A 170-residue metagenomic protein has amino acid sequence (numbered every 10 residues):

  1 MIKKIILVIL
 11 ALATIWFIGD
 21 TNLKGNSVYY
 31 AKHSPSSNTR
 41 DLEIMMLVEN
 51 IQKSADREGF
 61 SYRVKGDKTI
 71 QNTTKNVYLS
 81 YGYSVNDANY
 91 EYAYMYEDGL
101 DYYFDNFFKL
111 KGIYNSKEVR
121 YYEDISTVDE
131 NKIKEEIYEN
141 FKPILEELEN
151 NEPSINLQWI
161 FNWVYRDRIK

Functional and structural regions predicted by a protein language model:
K3-K4, K24, K32, R40 (+8 more regions): Context-gated lysine
K3-T21: Hydrophobic membrane-insertion alpha-helices, especially the h-region of bacterial N-terminal signal peptides
I15-M95: N-terminal export/targeting and maturation segments
N86-K170: Non-cytosolic head/periplasmic domains of membrane-anchored proteins
